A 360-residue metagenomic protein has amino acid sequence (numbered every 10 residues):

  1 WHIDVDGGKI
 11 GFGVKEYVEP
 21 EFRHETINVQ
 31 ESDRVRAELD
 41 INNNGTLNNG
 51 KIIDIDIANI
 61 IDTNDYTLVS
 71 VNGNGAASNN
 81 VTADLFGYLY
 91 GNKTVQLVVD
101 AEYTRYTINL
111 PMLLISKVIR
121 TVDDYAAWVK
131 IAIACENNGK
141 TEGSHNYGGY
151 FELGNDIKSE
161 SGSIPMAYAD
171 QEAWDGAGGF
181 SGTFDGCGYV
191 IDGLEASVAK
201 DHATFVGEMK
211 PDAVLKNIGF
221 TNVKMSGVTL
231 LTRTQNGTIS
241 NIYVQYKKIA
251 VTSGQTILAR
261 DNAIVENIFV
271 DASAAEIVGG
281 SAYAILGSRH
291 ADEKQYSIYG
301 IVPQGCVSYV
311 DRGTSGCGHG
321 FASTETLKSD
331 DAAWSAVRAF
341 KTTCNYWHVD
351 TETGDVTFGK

Functional and structural regions predicted by a protein language model:
W1-V5: Intrinsically disordered, low-complexity repeat tracts
G7-N28, G45, I61, F86-K360: Surface-exposed repetitive/solenoidal architectures
D33-A37, K51: Structural beta-strand segments of beta-rich domains
D40: Acidic, divalent-cation-chelating loop motifs in proteins
N49-N79: Change to "...patches in solvent-exposed regions of secreted, membrane-anchored, or virion-exposed structural
G75-Y90: Extracellular/luminal low-complexity segments enriched in Ser/Thr/Pro
